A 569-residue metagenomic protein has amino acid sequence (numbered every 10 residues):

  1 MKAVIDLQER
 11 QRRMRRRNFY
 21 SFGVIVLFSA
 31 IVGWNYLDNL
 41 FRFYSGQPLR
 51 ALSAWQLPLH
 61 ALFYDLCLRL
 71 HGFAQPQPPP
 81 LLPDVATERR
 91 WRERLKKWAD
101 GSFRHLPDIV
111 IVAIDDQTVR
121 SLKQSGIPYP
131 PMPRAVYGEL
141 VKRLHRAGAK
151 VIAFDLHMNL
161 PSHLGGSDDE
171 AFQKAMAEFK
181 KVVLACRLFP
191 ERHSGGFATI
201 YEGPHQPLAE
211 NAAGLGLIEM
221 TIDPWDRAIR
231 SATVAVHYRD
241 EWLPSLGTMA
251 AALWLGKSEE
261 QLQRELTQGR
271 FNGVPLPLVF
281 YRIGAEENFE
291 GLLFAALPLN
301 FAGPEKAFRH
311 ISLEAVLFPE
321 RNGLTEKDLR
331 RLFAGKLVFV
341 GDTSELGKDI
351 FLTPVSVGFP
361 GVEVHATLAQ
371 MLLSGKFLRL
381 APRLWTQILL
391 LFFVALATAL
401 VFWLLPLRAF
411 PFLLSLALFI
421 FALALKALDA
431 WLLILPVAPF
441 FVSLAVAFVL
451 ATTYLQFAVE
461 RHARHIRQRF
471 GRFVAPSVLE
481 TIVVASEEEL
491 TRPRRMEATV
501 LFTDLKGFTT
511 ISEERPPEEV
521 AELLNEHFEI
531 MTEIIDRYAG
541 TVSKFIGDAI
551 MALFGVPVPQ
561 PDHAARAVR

Functional and structural regions predicted by a protein language model:
K2-E287, R330-R408: Non-transmembrane functional regions of envelope-associated proteins
I111-A113, A153, P298, V338-G341 (+5 more regions): Structured core elements
A147, F179, W254, L372-K376 (+6 more regions): Generic, well-ordered alpha-helical scaffold segments in large soluble proteins
A251, V340, A369, A475 (+3 more regions): Conserved hydrophobic/aromatic pocket- or pore-lining residues that grip, position, or stack substrates in active sites
R264, R270-K327: Substrate-access "cap/lid" subdomains that shape and gate the entrance to catalytic or ligand-binding pockets
P382-Q456: Transmembrane alpha-helical segments that form the functional core of multipass membrane systems
P439-M496, E522: Regulatory cytosolic signal-relay segments
E489-R566: Catalytic NTP-binding/metal-coordinating core of nucleotidyl cyclase/transferase enzymes
